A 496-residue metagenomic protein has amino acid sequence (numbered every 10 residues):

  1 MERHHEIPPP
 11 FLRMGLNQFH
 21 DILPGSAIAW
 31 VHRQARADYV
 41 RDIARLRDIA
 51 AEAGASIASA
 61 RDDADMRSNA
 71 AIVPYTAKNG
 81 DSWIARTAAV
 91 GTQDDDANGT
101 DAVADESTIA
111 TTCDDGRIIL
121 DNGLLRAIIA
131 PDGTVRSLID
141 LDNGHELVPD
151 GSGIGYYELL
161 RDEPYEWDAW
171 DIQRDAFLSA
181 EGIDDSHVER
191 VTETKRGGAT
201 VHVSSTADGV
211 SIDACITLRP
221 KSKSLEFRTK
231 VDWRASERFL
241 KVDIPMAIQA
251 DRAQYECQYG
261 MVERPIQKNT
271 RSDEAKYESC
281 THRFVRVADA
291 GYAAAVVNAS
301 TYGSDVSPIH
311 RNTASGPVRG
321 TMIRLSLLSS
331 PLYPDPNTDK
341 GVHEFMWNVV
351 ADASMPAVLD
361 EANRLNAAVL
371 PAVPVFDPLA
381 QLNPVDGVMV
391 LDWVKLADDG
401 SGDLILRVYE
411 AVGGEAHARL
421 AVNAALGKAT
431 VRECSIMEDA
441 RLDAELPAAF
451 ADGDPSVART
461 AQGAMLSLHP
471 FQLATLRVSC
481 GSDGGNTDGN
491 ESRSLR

Functional and structural regions predicted by a protein language model:
M1-P10, P24-H32, E278-F284, P308-R311: Short coil/turn segments at secondary-structure boundaries
E2-I22, S329-Y333: Core structural elements
R3-R13, Q34-D38, D42, I49: Extended, well-ordered alpha-helical scaffold segments
L16-D42: Short His/Asp/Glu-rich catalytic/ion-coordination signatures at enzyme active sites or charged loops
V40-I43, R47-R496: C-terminal (or distal) subdomains of carbohydrate-active enzymes
